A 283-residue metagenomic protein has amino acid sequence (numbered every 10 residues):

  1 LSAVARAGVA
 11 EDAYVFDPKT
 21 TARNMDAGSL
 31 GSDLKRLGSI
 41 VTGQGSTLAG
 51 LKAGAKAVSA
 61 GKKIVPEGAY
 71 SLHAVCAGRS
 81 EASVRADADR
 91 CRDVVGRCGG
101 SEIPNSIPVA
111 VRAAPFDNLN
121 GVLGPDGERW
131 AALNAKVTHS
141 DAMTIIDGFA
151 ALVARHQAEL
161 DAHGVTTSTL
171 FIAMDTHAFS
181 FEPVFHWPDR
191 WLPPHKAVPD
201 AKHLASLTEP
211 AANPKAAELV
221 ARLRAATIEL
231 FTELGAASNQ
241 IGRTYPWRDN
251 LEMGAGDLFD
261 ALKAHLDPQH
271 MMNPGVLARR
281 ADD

Functional and structural regions predicted by a protein language model:
S2-V111: C-terminal cap/substrate-recognition region of VAO/PCMH-type FAD-linked oxidoreductases
L30-D33, A57-L72, A88-D283: Conserved glycine-rich FAD pyrophosphate-binding loop
